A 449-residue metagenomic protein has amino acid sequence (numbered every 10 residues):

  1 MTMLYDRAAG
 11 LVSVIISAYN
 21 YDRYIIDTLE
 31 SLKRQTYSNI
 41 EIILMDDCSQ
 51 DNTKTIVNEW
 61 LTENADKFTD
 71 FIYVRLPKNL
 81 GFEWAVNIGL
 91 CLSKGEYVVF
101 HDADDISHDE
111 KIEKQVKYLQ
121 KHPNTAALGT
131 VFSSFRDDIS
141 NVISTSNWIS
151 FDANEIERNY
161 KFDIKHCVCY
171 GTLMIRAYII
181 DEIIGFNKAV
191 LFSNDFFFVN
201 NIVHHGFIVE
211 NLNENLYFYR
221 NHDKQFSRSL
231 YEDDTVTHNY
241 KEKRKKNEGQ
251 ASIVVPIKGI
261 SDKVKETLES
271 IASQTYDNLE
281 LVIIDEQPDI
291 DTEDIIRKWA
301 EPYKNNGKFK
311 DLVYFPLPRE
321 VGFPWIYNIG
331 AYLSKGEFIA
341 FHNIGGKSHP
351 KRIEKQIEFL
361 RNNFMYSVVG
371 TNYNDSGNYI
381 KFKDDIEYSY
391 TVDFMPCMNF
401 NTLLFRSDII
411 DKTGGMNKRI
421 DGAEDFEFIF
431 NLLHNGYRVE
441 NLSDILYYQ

Functional and structural regions predicted by a protein language model:
M1-R34, N239-A272: N-proximal low-complexity "stem/linker" segments adjacent to membrane-targeting elements
G10-S13, E41, F197, G249-S252 (+2 more regions): Cell-envelope/extracellular polymer assembly enzymes that use nucleotide-activated donors
N20, L32, D47-C48, L80 (+5 more regions): Conserved short acidic donor-positioning loop in nucleotide-sugar-dependent glycosyltransferases
L29, K33-V74, L268, A272-P316: Acidic donor-binding segment of Leloir-type glycosyltransferases
L76-S93, K114, L317-S334: Glycine-rich, basic loop-to-helix element that forms the pyrophosphate-binding segment of sugar-nucleotide handling
C91, A153-V236, N247, S389-Q449: Conserved nucleotide-sugar donor-binding catalytic segment
V98, I339: Short aromatic/hydrophobic "clamp" motif used to bind/position activated sugar donors
E110-S144, K347, K351-K381: Conserved donor NDP-sugar-binding/catalytic core segment of glycosyltransferases
